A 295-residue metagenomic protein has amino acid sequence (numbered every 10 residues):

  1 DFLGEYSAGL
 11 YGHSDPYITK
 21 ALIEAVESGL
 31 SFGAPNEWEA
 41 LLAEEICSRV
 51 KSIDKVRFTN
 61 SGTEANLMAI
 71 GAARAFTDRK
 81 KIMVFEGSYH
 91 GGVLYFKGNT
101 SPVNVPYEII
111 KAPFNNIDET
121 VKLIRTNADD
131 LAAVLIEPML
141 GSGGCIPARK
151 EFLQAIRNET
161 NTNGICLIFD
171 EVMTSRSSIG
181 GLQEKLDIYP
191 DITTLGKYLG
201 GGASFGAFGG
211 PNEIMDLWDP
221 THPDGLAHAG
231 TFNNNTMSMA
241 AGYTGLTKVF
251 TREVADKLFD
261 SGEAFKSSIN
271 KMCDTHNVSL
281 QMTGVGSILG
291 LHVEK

Functional and structural regions predicted by a protein language model:
D1-K295: Conserved N-terminal phosphate-binding loop of PLP-dependent enzymes in the Aspartate aminotransferase
